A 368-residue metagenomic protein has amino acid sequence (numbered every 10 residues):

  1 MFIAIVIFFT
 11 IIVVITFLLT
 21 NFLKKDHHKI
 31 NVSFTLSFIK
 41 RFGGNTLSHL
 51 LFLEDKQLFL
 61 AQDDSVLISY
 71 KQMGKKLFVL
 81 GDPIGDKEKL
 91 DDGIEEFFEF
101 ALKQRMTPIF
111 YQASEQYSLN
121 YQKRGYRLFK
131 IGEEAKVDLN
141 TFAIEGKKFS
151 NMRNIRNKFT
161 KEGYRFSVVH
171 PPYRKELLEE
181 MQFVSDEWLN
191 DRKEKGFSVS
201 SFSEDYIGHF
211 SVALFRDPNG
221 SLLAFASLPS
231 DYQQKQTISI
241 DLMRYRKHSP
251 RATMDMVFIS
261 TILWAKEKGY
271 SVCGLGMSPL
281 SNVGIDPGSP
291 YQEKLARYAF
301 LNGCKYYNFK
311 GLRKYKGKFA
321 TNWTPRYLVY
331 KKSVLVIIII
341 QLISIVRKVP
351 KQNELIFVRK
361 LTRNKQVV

Functional and structural regions predicted by a protein language model:
M1-F9: Alpha-helical transmembrane segments of polytopic membrane proteins
F8-F17: Hydrophobic core of alpha-helical transmembrane segments in multi-pass integral membrane proteins
F17-V79, M106, Y111-F129, N140-N154 (+3 more regions): A conserved beta-strand-loop-helix scaffold within acyl/acetyltransferase catalytic domains
F78-E88: Glycine-rich phosphate-binding "P-loop"
